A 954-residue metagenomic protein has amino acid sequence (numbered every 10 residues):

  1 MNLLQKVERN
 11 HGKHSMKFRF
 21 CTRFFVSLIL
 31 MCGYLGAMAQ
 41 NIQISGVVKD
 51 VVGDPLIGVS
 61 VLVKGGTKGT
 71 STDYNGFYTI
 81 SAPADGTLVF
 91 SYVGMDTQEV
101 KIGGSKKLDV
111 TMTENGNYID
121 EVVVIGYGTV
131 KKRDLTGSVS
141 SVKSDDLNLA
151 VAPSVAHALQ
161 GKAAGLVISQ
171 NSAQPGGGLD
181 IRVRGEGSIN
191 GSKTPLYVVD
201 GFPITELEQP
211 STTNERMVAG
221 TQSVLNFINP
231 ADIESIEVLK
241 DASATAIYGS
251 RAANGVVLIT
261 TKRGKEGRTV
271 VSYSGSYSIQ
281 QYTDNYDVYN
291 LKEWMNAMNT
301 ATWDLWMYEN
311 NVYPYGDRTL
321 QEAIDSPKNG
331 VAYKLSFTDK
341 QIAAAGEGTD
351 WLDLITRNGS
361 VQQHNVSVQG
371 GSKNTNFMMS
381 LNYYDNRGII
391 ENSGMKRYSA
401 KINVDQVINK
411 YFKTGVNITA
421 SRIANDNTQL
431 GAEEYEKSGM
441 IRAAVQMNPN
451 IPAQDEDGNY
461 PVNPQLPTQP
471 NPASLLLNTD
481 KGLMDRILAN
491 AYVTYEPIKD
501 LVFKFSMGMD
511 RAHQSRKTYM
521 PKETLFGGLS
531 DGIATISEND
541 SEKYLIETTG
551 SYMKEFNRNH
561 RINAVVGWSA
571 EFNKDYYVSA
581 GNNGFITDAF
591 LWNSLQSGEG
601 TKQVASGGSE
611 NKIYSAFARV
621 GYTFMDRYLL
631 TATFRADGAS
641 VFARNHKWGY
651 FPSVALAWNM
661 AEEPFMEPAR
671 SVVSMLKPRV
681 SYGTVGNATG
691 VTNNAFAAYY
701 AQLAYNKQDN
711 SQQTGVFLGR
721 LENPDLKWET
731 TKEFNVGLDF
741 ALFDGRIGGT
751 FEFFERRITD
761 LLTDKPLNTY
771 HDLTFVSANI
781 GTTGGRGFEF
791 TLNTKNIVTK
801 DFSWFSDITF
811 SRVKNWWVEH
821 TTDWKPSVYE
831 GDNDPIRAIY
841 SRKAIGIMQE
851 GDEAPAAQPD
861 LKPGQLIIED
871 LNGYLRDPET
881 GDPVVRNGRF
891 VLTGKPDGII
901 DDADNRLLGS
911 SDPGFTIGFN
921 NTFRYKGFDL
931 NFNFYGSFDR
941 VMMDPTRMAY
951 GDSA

Functional and structural regions predicted by a protein language model:
N2-K401, N409, K413-G415, L488 (+5 more regions): Short, small/polar-rich motifs associated with maturation and membrane association, primarily at protein termini
V123, S141, V167, D180-R182 (+19 more regions): Structured core elements
L147, T194, Q362, R397 (+5 more regions): Extracellular/periplasmic, surface-exposed regions of secreted and cell-surface proteins
V199, K328, A332-Q369, N374-S380 (+6 more regions): Outer-membrane beta-barrel transmembrane strand signature
S272-I342, S579, K795-S910, G951-D952: Conserved small-residue
D339-K340, G527, A639, Y935-A954: Extracytoplasmic gating/loop element in the C-terminal half of outer-membrane beta-barrel translocons and assembly
M379, G439-R442: Intrinsically disordered, low-complexity polar segments
L762-P766, G898, T946-Y950: Conserved active-site-proximal loop/helix segments of enzymes involved in bacterial cell-wall and related
